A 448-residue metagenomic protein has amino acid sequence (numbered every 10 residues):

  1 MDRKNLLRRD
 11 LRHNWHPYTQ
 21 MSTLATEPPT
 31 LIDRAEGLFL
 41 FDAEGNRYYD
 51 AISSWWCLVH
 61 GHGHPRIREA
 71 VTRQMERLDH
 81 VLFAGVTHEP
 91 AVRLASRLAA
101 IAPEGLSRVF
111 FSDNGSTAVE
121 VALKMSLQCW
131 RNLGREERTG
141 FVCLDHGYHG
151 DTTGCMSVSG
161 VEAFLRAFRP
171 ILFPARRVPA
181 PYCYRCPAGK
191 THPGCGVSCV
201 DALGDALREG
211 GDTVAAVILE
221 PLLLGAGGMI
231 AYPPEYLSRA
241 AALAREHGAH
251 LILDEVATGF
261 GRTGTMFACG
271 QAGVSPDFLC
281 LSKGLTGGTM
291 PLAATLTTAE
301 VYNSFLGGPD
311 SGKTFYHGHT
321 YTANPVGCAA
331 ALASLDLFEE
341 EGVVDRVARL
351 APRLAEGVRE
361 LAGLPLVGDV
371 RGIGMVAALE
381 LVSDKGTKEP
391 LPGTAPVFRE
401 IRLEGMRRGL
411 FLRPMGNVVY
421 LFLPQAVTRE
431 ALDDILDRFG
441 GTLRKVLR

Functional and structural regions predicted by a protein language model:
M1-R448: Conserved N-terminal phosphate-binding loop of PLP-dependent enzymes in the Aspartate aminotransferase
